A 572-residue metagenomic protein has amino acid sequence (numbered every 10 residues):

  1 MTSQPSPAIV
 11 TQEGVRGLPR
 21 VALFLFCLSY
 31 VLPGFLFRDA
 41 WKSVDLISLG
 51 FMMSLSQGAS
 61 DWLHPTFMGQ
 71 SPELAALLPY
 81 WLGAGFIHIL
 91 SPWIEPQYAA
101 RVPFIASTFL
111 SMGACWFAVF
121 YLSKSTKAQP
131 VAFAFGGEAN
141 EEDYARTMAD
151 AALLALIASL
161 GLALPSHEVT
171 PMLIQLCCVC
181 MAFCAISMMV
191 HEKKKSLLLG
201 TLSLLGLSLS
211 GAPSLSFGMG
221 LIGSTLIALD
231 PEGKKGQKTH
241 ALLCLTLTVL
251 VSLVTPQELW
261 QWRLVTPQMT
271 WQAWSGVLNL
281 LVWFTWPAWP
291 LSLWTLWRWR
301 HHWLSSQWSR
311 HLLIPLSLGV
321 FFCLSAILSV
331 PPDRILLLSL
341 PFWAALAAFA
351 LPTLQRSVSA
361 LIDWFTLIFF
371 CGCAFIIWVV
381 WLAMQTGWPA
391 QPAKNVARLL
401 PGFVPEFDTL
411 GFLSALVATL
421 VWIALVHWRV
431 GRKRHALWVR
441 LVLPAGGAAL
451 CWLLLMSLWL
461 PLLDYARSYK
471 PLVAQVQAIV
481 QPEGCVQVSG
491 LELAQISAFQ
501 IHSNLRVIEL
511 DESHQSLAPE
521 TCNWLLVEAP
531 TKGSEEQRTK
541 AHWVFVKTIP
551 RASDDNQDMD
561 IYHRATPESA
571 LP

Functional and structural regions predicted by a protein language model:
T2-R20, F24, T170, M189-P572: Membrane-embedded architecture of ER/inner-membrane glycosylation machinery
S48-L74, L78-W81, G85: Extracytosolic helix-loop segments that constitute the early lumenal/periplasmic catalytic or substrate-binding loops
L77, W81, L90-A118, E142-R146 (+2 more regions): Loop-to-helix entry region of an early transmembrane alpha helix in multi-pass inner-membrane enzymes
V102-E141, A158, M181: Transmembrane-helix motifs of polytopic, lipid-linked glycan transferases
C115-A118, L162, A182, S292 (+1 more regions): Hydrophobic/aromatic residues in alpha-helical transmembrane segments
D150-I157: Short helix- or helix-capping micro-motifs that position conserved polar/aromatic residues at function-defining sites
G161, I174-H191, W343-L346: Specific aromatic-rich, kink-prone transmembrane helix
G161-I174, P213-L215: Short acidic/glycine- and proline-prone juxtamembrane loop motifs at membrane-interface regions of multi-pass membrane
